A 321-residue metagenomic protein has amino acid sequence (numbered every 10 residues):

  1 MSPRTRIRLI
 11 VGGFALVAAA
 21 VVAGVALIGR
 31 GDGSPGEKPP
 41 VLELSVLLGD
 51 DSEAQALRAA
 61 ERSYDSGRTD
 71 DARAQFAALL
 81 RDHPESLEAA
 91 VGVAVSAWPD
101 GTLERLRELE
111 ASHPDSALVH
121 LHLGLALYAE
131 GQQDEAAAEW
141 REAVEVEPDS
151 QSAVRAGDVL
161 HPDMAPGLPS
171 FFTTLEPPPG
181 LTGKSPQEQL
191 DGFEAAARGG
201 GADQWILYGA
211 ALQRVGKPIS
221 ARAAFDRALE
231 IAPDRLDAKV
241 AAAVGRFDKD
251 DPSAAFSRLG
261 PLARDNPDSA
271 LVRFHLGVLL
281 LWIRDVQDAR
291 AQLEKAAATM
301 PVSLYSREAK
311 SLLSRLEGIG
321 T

Functional and structural regions predicted by a protein language model:
V46-A78, D82-E85, G92, P99 (+1 more regions): Alpha-helical segment of the N-proximal tetratricopeptide repeat
A54, E88, L118, S152-R155 (+4 more regions): Start-of-helix register in tetratricopeptide repeats
D65-S66, P99, A129-E130, V159-P166 (+4 more regions): Register position in tetratricopeptide repeats
A78-L79, E108-L109, E142-A143, F193-A196 (+3 more regions): Canonical positions in the second alpha-helix
L87-S112, G201-R214, A223-D268: Alpha-helical adaptor scaffolds
G92, H122, R155-V159, L207 (+3 more regions): Canonical tetratricopeptide repeat
